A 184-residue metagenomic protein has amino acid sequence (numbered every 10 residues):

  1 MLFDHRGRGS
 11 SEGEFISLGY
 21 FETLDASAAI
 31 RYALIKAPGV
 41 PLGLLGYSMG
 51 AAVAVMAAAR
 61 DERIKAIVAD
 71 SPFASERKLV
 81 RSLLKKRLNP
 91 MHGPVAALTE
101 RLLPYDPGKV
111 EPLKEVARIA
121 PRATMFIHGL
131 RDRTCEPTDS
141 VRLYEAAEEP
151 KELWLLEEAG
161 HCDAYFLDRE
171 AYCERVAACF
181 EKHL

Functional and structural regions predicted by a protein language model:
M1-E12: Conserved alpha/beta-hydrolase
I16-A37: Alpha/beta-hydrolase active-site loop
A37-S48: Alpha/beta-hydrolase fold nucleophile elbow
M56-D106, K114-A117: Hydrolase active-site cap/lid region
I119-A120, F126-H128, D132: Short beta-strand/loop motif that positions the catalytic acidic residue of the alpha/beta-hydrolase fold
R133-D139: Conserved alpha/beta-hydrolase "acid-adjacent" motif
E145-C162: Catalytic histidine neighborhood in serine/cysteine hydrolases with alpha/beta-hydrolase-type architecture
L167-L184: Catalytic active-site module of serine/aspartate enzymes centered on a nucleophile-bearing elbow/loop
